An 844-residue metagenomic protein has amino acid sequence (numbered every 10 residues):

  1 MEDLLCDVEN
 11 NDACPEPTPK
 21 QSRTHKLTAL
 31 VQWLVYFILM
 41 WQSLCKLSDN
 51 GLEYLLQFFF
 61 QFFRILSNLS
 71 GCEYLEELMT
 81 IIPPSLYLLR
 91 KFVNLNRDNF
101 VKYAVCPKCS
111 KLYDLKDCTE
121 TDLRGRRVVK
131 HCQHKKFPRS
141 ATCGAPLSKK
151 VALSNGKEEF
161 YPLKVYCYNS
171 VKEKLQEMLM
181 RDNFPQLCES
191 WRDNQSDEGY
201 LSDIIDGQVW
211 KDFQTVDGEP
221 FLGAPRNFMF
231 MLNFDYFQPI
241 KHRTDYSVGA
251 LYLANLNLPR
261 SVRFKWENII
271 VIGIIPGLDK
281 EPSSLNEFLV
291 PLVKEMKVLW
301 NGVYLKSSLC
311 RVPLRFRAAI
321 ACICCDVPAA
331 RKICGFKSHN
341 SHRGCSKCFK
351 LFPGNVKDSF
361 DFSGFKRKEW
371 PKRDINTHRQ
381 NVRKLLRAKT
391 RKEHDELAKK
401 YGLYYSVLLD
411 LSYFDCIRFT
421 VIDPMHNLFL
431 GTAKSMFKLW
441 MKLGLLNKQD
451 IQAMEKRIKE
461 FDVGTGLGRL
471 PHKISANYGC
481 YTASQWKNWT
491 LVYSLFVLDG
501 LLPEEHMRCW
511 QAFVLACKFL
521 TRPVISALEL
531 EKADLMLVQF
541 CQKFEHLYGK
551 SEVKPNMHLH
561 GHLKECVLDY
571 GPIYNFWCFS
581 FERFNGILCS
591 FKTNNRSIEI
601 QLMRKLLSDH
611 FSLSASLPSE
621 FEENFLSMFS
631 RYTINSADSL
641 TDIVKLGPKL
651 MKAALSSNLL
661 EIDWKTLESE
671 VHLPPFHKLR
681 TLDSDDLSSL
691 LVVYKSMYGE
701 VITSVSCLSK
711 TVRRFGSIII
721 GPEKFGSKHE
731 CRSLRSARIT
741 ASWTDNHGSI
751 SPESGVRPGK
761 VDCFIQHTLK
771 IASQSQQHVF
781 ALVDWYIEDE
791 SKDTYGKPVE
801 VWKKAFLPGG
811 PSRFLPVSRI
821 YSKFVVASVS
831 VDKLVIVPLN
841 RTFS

Functional and structural regions predicted by a protein language model:
M1-A104: N-terminal alpha-helical interaction blocks
L55, C132, D235, L292 (+6 more regions): Short, conserved catalytic/metal-binding motifs centered on acidic residues
T80-N94, A104-C118, I320-K332: Short Cys/His-rich Zn2+-coordinating modules
V101-P107, R127-H131, R343, A781: Cys/His-enriched microdomains
L112, F349, K434, K438-S844: Terminal interaction-prone segments of large eukaryotic proteins
L115, T119, L123-V129, K135-T215 (+7 more regions): Domain-level detector for long, ordered catalytic/regulatory cores in large eukaryotic signaling and trafficking
Q208-G277, F496-V497, K518-F519, F764-H767: Acidic, metal-ligating active-site segments
S247-C310, G344, K350-F414, R757 (+2 more regions): E2/UBC-UEV (E2-variant) core
